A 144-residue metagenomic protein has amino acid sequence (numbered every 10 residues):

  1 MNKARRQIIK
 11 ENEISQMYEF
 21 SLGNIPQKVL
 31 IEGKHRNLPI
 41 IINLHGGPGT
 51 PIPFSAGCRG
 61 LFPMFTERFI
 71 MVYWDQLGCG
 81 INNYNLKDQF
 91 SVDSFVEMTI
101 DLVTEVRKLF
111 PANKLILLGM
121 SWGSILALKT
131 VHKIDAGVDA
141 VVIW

Functional and structural regions predicted by a protein language model:
M1-Y18: An N-terminal hydrophobic leader/cap segment in hydrolases
L22-G33: A short loop-to-beta-strand scaffold at the N-terminal edge of the catalytic core in hydrolase folds
L38-G47: Short beta-strand element of the alpha/beta-hydrolase
P51-L61: The serine-hydrolase catalytic nucleophile loop
P53, Q76-V92: Glycine-rich "HGGG/HGxG" loop immediately N-terminal to the catalytic nucleophile of the alpha/beta-hydrolase
F65-I81: Conserved alpha/beta-hydrolase
S94-K114: Conserved acidic catalytic loop of the alpha/beta-hydrolase fold
A112-W144: Conserved hydrolase catalytic core segment
